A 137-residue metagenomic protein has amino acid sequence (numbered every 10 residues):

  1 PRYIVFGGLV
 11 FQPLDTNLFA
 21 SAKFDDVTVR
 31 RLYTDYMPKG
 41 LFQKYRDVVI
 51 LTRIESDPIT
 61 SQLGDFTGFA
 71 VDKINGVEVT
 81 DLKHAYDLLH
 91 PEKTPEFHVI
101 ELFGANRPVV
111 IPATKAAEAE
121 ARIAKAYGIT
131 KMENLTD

Functional and structural regions predicted by a protein language model:
P1-D137: C-terminal recognition in membrane/secretory proteostasis and scaffolding
